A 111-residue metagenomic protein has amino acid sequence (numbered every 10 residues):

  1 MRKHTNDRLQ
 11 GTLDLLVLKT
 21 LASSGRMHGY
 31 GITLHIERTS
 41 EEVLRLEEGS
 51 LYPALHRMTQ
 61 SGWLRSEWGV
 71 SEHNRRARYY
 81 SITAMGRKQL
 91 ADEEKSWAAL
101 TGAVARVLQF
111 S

Functional and structural regions predicted by a protein language model:
M1-G11, E93: Intrinsically disordered, low-complexity serine/threonine- and proline-rich regulatory segments
H4-D7, G62, S111: Short, contiguous hydrophobic alpha-helices characteristic of membrane insertion segments
D7-S50: N-terminal helix-turn-helix DNA-binding core of bacterial DNA-binding proteins
L51-M58: Basic amphipathic alpha-helical segments that dock to polyanions
T59-R76, S81: Beta-hairpin "wing" of winged helix-turn-helix
M85-S111: Amphipathic alpha-helical dimerization/coiled-coil segments that flank or bridge DNA-binding/regulatory modules
